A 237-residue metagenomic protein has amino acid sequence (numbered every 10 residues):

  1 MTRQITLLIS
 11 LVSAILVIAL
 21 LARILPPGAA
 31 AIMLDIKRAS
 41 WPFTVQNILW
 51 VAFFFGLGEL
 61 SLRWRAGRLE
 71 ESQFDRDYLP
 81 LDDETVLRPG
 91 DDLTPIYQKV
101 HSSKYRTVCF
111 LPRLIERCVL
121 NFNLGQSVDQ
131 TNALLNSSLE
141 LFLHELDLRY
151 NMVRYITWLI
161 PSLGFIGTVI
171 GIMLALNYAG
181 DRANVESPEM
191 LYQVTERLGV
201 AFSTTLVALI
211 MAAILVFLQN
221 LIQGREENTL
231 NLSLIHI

Functional and structural regions predicted by a protein language model:
M1-E140: Large intracellular
R3-I9, L141-M173, L206: Transmembrane alpha-helical segments and their cytosolic interface motifs in multi-pass membrane proteins
A30-K37, L176-E196: Membrane-interfacial helix-loop-helix connectors in multipass membrane proteins
P42-A52, R154-I160, G199, S203-L206: Alpha-helical transmembrane segments of integral membrane proteins, emphasizing hydrophobic/aromatic residues
G58, L159-N177, G199, S203-L206 (+3 more regions): Residues within alpha-helical transmembrane segments of multi-pass membrane proteins, especially transporters, ion
L60-F74, A175-V185, N220-E227: Perimembrane helix-loop junctions in membrane proteins
K104-L111, N121, S138-R149, V153-I156 (+1 more regions): Intracellular alpha-helical coupling/juxtamembrane segments of multi-pass membrane proteins
N132, N151, V185-I235: Channel- or pocket-lining gating/hinge segments that regulate access to a cavity or pore
